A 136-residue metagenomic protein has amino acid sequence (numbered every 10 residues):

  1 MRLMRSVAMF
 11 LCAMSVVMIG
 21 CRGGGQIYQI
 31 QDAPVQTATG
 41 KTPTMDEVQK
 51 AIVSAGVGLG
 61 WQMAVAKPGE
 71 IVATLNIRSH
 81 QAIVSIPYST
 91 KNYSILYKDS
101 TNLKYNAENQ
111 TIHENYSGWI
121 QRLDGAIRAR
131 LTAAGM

Functional and structural regions predicted by a protein language model:
M1-F10: Bacterial N-terminal signal peptides that target proteins for export
V17-G20: C-terminal motif of bacterial Sec signal peptides marking the signal peptidase cleavage site
R22-M136: Ser/Thr-rich, low-complexity intrinsically disordered terminal regions
